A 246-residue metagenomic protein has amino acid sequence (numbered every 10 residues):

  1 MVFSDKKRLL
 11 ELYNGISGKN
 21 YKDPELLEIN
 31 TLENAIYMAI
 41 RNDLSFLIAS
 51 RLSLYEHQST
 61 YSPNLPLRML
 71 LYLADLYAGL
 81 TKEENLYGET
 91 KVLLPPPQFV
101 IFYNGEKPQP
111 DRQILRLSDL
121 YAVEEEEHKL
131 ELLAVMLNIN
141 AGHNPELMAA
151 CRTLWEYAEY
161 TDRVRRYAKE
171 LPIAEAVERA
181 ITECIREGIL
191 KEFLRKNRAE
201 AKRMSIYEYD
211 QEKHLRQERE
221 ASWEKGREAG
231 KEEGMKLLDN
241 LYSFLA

Functional and structural regions predicted by a protein language model:
M1-A246: Elongated, amphipathic alpha-helical interaction scaffolds
